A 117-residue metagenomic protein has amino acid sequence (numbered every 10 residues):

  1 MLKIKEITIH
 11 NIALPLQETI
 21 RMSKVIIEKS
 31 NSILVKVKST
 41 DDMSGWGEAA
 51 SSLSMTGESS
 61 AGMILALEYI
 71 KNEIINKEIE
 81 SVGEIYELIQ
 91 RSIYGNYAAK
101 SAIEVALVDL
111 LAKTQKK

Functional and structural regions predicted by a protein language model:
M1-S44, A50-S54: Structured beta-strand/loop patches that form or line metal/cofactor-binding pockets in enzymes
E6, K38-T114: Metal- or metallocofactor-binding catalytic centers and their adjacent structured scaffolds across diverse enzyme
